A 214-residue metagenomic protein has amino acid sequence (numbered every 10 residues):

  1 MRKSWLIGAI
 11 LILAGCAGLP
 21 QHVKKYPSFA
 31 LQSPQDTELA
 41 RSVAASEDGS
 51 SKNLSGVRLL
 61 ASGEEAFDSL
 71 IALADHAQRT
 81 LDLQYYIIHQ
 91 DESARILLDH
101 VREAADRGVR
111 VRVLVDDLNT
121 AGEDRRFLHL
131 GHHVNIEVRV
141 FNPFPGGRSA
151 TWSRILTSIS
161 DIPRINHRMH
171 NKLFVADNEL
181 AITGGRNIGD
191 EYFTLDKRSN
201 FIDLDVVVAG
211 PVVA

Functional and structural regions predicted by a protein language model:
M1-A214: N-terminal localization/anchoring segments of enzymes in phospholipid and broader phosphate metabolism
